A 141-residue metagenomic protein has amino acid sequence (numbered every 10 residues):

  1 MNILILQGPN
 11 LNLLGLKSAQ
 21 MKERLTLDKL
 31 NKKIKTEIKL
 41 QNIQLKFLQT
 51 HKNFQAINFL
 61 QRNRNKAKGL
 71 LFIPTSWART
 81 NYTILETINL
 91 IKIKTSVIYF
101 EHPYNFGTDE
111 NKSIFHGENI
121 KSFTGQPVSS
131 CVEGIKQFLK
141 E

Functional and structural regions predicted by a protein language model:
M1-L4: Extreme N-terminal starter segment of soluble prokaryotic enzymes
P9-L11, T75-A78, E101-P103: Short glycine-rich anion-binding loops that position phosphate/pyrophosphate groups of nucleotides and phosphorylated
L13-K29: Glycine- and acidic-residue-enriched helix-capping/strand-helix junction motifs
Q44-F54: Short beta->alpha junction loops
F47, Y104-E141: Short, glycine-/small-residue-rich phosphate/pyrophosphate-handling segment
Q55-F59, T80: Short acidic active-site motifs
N63-L70: Short acidic/histidine-rich motifs immediately flanking catalytic phosphotransfer sites in two-component signaling
I88-T108: Short, acidic/small-residue loops that bind anionic groups at enzyme active sites
